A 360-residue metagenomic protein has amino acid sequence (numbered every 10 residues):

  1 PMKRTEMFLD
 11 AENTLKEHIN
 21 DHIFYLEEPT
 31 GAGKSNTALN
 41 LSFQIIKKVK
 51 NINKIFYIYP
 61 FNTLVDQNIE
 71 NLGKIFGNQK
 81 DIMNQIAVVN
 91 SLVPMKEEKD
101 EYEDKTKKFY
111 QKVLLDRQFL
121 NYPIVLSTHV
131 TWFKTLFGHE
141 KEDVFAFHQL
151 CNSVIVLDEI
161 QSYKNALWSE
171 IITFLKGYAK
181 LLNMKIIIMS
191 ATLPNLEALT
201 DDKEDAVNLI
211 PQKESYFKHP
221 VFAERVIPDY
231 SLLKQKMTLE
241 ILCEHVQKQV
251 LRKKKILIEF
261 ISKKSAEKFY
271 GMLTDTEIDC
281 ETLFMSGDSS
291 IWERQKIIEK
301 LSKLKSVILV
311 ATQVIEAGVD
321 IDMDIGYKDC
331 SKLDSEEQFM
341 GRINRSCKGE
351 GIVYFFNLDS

Functional and structural regions predicted by a protein language model:
P1-F24: ATP-dependent helicase/translocase motor core
N20-S42: Walker A/P-loop
N53-F76, N90-V93, N195: Conserved Walker A/P-loop ATP-binding site and its immediately adjacent core in helicase/helicase-like ATPase domains
K54-Y57, F61-V65, Q249-T274: Conserved strand-helix element at the start of the C-terminal RecA-like helicase core
V88-K99, I261-K264, T282-K296, T312-E316: Conserved helicase motor
E170, K176-G177, I227-I261, K268: Conserved interdomain hinge at the start of the Helicase C-terminal
T192-Q249: Interdomain hinge/linker at the junction between the two RecA-like core domains of SF2 helicases
R342-S360: Conserved segment of the helicase C-terminal RecA-like domain
